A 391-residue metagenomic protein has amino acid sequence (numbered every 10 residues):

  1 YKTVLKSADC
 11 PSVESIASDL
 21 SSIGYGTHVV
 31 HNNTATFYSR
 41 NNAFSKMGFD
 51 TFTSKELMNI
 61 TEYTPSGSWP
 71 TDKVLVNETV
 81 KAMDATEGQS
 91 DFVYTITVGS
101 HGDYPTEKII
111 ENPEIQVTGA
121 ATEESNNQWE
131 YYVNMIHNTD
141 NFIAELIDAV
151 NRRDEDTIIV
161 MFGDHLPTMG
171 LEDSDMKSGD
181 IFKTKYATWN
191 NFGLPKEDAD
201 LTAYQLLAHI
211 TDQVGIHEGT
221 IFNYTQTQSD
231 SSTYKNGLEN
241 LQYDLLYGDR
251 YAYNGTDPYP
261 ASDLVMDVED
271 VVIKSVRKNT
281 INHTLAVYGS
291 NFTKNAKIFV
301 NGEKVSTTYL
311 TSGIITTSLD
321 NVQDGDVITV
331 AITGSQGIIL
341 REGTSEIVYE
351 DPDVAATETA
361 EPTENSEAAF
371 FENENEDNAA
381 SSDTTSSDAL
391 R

Functional and structural regions predicted by a protein language model:
Y1-I314, N321-R391: Solvent-exposed soluble domains appended to multi-pass membrane proteins
